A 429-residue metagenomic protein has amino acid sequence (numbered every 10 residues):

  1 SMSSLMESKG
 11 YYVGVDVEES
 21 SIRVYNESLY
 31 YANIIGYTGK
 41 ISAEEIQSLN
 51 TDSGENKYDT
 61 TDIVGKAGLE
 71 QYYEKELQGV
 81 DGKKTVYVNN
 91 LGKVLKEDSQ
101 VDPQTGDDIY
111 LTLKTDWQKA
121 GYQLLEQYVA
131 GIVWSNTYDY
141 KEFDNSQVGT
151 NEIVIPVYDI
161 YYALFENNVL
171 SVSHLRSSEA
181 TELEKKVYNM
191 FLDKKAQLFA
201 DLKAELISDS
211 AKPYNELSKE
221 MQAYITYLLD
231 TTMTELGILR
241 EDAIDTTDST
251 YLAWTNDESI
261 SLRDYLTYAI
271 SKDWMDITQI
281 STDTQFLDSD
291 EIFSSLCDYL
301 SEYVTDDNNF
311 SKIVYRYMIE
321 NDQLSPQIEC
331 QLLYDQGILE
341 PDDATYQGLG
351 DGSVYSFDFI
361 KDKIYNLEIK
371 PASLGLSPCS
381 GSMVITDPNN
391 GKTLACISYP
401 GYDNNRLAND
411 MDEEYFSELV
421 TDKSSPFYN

Functional and structural regions predicted by a protein language model:
S1-Y428: Periplasmic/cell-envelope proteins involved in peptidoglycan metabolism and beta-lactam response
